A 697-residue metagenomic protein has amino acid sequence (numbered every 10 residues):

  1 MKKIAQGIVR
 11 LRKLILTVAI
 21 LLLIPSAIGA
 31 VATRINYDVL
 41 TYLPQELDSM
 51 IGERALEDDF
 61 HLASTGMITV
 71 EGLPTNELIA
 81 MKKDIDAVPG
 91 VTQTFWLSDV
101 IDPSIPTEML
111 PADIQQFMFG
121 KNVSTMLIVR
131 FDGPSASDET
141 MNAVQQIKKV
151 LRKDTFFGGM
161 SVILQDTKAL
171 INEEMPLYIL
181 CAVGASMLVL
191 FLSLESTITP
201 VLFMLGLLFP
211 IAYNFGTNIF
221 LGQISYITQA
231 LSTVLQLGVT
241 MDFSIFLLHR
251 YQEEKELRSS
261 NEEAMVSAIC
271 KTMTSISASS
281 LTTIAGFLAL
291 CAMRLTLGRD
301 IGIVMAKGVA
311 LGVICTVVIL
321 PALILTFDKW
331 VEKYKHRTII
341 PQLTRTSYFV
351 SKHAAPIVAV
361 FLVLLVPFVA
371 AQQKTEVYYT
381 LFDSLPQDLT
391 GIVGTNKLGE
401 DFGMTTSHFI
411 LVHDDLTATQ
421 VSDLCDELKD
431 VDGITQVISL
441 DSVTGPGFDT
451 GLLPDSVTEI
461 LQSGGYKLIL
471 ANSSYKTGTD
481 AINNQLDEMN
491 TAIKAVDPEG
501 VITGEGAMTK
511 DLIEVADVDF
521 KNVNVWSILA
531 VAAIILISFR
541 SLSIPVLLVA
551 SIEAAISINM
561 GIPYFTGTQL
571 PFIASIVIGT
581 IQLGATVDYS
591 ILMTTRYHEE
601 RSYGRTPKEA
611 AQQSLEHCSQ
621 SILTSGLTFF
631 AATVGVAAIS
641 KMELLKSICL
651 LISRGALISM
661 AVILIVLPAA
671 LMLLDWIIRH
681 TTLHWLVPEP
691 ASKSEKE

Functional and structural regions predicted by a protein language model:
M1-I35, T41, V91, S135-Y379 (+1 more regions): Membrane-embedded transmembrane helical bundles of large multi-pass transporters/channels
P44-L164, E376-I544, A550-Q569: Structured non-transmembrane domains adjacent to transmembrane bundles in polytopic membrane proteins
